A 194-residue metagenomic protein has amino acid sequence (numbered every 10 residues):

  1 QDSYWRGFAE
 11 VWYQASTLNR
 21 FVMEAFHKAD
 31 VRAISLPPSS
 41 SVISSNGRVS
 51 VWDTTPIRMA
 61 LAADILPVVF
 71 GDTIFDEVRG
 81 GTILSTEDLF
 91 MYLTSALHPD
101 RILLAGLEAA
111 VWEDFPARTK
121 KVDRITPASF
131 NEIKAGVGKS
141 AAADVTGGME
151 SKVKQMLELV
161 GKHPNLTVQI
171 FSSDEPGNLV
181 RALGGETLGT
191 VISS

Functional and structural regions predicted by a protein language model:
Q1-I74: Ligand-binding beta-strand-loop-alpha-helix segment within the catalytic cores of soluble metabolic enzymes
D2-M23, G80, D88-M91, V122-V180: Polyanion-binding loop/helix "lid" in catalytic or ligand-binding cores
R32-I34, D64-V68, D72-T73, D100-L103 (+3 more regions): Structural motif
S40-I43, T55-M91, E113, F130-S140: Catalytic-site beta-strand/loop segments enriched in glycine and acidic/polar residues
S45-R48, R79-G81, E113-A117, V180-G184: Short acidic, glycine/serine/threonine-rich loops at helix termini
A96-K121, I170, D174-P176: Acidic, metal-binding active-site segment of PIN/NYN-like and related structure-specific nucleases
N178-S194: Short, basic/aromatic-enriched C-terminal tail that caps enzymatic domains
